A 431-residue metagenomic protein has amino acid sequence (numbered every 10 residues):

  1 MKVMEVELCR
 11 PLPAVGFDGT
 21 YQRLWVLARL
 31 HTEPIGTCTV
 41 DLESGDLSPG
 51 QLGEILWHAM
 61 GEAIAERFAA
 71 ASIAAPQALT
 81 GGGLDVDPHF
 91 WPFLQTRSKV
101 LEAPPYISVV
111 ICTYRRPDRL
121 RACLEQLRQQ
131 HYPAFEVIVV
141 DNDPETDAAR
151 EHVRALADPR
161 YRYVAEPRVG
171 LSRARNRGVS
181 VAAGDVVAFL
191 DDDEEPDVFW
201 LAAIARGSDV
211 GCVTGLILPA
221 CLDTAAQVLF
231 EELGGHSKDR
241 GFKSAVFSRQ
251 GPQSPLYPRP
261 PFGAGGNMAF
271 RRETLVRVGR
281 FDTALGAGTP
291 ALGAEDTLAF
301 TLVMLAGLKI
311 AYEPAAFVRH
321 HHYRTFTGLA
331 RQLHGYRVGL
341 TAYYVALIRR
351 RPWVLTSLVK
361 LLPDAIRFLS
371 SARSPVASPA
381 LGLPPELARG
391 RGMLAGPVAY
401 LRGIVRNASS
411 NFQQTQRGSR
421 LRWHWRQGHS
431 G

Functional and structural regions predicted by a protein language model:
M1, V6-Q22, L27-H31, G36 (+2 more regions): N-proximal low-complexity "stem/linker" segments adjacent to membrane-targeting elements
Q22, F199-H236: Conserved donor NDP-sugar-binding/catalytic core segment of glycosyltransferases
L124-A165: Acidic donor-binding segment of Leloir-type glycosyltransferases
R150, E166-A182: Glycine-rich, basic loop-to-helix element that forms the pyrophosphate-binding segment of sugar-nucleotide handling
V187: Short aromatic/hydrophobic "clamp" motif used to bind/position activated sugar donors
L233-P260: Short, flexible, basic/aromatic active-site loop/helix in glycosyltransferases
G263-G266, A287-A299: Acidic donor-binding loop at a coil-to-helix junction in glycosyltransferase catalytic cores that engages
Q332-V338, P352-G431: Non-catalytic, C-terminal membrane-associated alpha-helical segments of glycosyltransferases
